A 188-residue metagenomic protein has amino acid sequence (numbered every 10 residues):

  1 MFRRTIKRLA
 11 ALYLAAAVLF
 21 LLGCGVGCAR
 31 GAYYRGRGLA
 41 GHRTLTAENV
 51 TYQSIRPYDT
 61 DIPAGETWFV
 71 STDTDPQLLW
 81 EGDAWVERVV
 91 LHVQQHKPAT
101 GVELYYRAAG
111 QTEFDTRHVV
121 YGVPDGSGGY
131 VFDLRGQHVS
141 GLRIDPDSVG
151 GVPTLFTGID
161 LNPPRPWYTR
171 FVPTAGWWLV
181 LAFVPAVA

Functional and structural regions predicted by a protein language model:
F2-D83, L155-W177: Glycan-recognition and processing domains
N49-V131: Extracellular ligand-binding interfaces
D83, R135-H138: Surface-exposed, short loops/turns at beta-strand junctions within beta-sandwich domains
R88, V139-G141: Short, conserved beta-strand segments of beta-strand-rich sandwich/propeller modules, principally
Q95-A99, Q137, G150: Short proline/glycine-enriched turn/loop motifs at strand-loop junctions of beta-rich domains
A108-T112, G150, R165: Solvent-exposed strand-loop boundary residues in beta-sheet-rich modules
R143-G151: Short beta-strand-plus-loop segments that form exposed binding edges in beta-rich domains
P185-A188: Juxtamembrane interface at the cytosolic side of transmembrane helices
